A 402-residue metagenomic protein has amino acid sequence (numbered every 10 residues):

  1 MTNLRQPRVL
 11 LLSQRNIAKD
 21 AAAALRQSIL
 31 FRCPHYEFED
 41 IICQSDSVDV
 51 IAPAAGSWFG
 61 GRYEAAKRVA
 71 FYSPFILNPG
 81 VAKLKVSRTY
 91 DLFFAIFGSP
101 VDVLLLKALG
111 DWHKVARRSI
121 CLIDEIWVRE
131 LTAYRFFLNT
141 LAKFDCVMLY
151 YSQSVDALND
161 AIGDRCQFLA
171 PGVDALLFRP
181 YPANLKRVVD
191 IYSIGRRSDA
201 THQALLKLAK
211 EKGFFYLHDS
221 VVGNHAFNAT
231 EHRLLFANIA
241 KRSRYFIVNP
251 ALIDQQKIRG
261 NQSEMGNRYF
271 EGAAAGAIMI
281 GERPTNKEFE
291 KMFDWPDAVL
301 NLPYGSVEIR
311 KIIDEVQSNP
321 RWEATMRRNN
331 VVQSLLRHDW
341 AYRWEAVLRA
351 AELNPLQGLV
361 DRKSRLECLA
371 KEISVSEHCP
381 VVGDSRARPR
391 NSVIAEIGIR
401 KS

Functional and structural regions predicted by a protein language model:
T2-A82, S87-Y90, I96-A108, R129-M292 (+2 more regions): Nucleotide-sugar donor-binding catalytic core of glycosyltransferases
A95-I96, L122: A cross-family glycoside hydrolase active-site/sugar-binding cleft signature
W112-I126: Active-site proximal beta-strand in glycosyltransferases
E125, P171-D174, Y304-S306: Short, acidic/turn-prone active-site loops that include or flank metal/cofactor- and phosphate-binding residues
H225-N228, N261, A298, N319 (+1 more regions): Generic anion/oxyanion-binding catalytic loop in active/binding sites
F289-I312: Change "using UDP/GDP/dTDP sugars" to "using nucleotide sugars
K311-S402: C-terminal amphipathic helix plus adjacent low-complexity, charged tail appended to glycosyltransferase catalytic
